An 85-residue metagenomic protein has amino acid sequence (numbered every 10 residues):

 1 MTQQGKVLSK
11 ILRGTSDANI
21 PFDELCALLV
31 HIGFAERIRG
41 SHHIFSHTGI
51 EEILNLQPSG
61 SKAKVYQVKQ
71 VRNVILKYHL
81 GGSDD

Functional and structural regions predicted by a protein language model:
T2-R39, T48-D85: Basic nucleic-acid-binding interfaces
